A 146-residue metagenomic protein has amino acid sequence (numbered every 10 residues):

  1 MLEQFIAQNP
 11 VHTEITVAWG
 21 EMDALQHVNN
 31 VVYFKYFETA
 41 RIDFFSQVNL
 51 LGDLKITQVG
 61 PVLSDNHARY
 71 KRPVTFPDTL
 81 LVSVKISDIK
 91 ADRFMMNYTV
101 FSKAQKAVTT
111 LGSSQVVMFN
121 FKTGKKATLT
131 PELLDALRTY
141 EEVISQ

Functional and structural regions predicted by a protein language model:
M1-A7, V11-T13, V74-F76, S87-Q146: HotDog/MaoC-like acyl-thioester-processing domains
M1-D43: Catalytic strand-loop segment that frames the active site of acyl-thioester-processing enzymes
E14-A18, R69, Q115: Generic structural detector for well-ordered beta-strands
W19-E21, N66-R72, A104: Short, well-ordered turn and helix-capping elements at secondary-structure junctions
E21-A24, Y33-Y36, V62, N97 (+2 more regions): Residue-level recognition of specific faces of alpha-helices
N29, V48-N49, E141: Short, flexible helix/strand-to-coil boundary loops that buttress conserved ligand/catalytic motifs in alpha/beta
F44-F94, T109, V117: Hydrophobic beta-strand-centered segment that forms part of the acyl-chain substrate-binding groove
